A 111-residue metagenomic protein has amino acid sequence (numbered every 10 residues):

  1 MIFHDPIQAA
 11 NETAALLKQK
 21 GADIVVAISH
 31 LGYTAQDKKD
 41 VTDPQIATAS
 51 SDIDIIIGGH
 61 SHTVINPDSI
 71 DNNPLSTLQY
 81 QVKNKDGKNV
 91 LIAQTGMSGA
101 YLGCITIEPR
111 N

Functional and structural regions predicted by a protein language model:
M1-H4, K38-N111: Active-site-adjacent helix-turn-beta-strand microarchitecture at beta-sheet edges that either contains or buttresses
M1-I24: Binuclear metal-dependent hydrolase catalytic cores centered on His/Asp/Glu-rich metal-binding motifs
L17-K20, I28, E108-R110: Change "in soluble alpha/beta enzymes" to "in soluble alpha/beta proteins
I24-V26, D54-I55: Short, Asp-centered acidic motifs that coordinate Mg2+ and/or phosphate in catalytic or ligand-binding sites
V25-I28, I92-Q94: Short catalytic-loop micro-motif centered on adjacent basic/acidic residues
